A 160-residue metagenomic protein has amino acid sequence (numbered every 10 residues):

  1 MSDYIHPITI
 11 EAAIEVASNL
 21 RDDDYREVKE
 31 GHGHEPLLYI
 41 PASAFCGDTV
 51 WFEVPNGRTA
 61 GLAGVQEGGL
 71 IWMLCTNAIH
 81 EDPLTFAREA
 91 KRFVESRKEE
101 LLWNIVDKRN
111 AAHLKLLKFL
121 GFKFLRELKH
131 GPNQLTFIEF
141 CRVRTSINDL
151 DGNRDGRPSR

Functional and structural regions predicted by a protein language model:
M1-H34: Short amphipathic alpha-helix that is part of the acyltransferase structural core
M1-I14, V143-R160: Conserved N-terminal entry element of GNAT/NAT acetyltransferase domains
V28-G47: Active-site rim helix/loop that mediates acceptor-substrate recognition in acyltransferases
G47-L62: Conserved beta-hairpin
G61, R126-K129: A structural microfeature
Q66-I79, I138: Conserved acetyl-CoA binding element of GNAT-fold acetyltransferases
E81-S96, K115, F119: Conserved acetyl-CoA-binding loop-helix of GNAT-fold acetyltransferases
W103-K118, K129-P132: Conserved beta-strand-loop-alpha-helix junction that forms the acyl-donor binding cleft
